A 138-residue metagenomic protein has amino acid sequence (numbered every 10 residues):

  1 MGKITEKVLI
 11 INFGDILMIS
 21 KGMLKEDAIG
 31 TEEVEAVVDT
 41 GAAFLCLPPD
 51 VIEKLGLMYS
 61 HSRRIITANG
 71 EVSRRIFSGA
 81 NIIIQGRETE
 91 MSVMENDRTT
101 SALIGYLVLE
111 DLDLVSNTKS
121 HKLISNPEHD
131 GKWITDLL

Functional and structural regions predicted by a protein language model:
M1-L138: Pepsin/retropepsin-fold aspartyl endopeptidases
